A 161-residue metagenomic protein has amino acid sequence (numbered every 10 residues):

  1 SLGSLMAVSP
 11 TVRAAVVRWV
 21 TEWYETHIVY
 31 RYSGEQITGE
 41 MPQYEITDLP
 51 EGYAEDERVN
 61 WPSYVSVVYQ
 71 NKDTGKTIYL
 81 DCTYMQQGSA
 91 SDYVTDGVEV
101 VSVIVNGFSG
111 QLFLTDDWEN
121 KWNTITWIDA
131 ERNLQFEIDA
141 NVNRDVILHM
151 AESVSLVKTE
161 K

Functional and structural regions predicted by a protein language model:
S1-L2, G110, A151: Long alpha-helical scaffolds
S1-Y32: Membrane-interface helical sensory segment of bacterial ECF anti-sigma factor regulators
T21, R58, T159: Residue-level marker of positions within ordered structural domains that often coincide with functionally constrained
V29-Q36, E160-K161: Short glycine-rich, low-complexity/disordered patches
Q36-E131: Short, solvent-exposed recognition patches
R132, E137-K161: Surface-exposed amphipathic alpha-helical segments
